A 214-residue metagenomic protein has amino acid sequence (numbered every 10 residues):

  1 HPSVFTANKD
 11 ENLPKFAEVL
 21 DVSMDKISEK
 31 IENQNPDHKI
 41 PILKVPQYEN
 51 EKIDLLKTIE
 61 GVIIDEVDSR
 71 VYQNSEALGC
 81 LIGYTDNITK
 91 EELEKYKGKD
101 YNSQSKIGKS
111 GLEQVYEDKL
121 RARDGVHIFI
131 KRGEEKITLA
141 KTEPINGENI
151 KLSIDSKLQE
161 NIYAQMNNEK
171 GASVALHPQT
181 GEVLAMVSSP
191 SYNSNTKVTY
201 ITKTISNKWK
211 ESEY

Functional and structural regions predicted by a protein language model:
H1, L176-L184: Short, glycine-anchored, charge-dense loop/turn motifs used at functional sites
H1-A172, S189-Y214: Extracytoplasmic/periplasmic proteins that interact with beta-lactams or build/remodel peptidoglycan
